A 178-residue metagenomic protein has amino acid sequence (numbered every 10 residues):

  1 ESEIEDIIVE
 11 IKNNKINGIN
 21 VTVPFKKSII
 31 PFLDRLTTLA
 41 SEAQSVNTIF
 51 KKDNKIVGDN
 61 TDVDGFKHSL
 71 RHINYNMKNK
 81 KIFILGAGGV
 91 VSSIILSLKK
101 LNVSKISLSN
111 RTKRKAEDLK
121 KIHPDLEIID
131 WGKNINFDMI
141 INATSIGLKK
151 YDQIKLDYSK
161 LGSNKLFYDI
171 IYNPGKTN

Functional and structural regions predicted by a protein language model:
E1-I73, P174: Phosphate/diphosphate ligand-binding glycine-rich loop within oxidoreductases
K52, Y75-K81, G162-S163: Short helix-loop-beta connector
G86-G88: Glycine-rich Rossmann-fold phosphate-binding loop(s) that bind the pyrophosphate of adenine dinucleotide cofactors
V91-S92: N-terminal Rossmann-fold NAD(P) dinucleotide-binding loop
I95, K99: Gly/Ala-rich phosphate-binding loop of Rossmann-like dinucleotide-binding domains, activating on the conserved
L101-H123: NAD(P)-binding Rossmann-fold cofactor-contacting core
H123-N178: Rossmann-like adenosine-cofactor binding region
